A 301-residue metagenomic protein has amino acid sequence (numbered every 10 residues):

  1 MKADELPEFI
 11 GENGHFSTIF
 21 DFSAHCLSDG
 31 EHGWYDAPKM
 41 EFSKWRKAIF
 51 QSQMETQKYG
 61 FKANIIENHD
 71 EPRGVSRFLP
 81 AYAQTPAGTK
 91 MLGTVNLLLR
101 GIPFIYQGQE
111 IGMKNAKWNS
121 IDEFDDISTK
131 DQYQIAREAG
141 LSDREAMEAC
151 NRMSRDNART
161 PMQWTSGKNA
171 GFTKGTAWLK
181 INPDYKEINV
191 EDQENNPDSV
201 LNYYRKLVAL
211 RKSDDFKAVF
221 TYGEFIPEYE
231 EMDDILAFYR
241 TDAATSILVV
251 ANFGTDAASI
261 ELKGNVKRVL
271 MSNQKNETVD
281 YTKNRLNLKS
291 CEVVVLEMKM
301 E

Functional and structural regions predicted by a protein language model:
M1-E301: Active-site and adjacent substrate-binding regions of carbohydrate-active enzymes
